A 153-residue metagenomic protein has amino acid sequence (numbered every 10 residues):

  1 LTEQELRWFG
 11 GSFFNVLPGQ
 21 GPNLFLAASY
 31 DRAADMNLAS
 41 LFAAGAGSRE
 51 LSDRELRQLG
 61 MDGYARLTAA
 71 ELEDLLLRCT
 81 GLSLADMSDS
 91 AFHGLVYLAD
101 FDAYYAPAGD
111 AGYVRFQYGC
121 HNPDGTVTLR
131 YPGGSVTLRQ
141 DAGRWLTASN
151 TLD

Functional and structural regions predicted by a protein language model:
L1-D153: Mature, Sec-exported extracytoplasmic domains of Gram-positive
